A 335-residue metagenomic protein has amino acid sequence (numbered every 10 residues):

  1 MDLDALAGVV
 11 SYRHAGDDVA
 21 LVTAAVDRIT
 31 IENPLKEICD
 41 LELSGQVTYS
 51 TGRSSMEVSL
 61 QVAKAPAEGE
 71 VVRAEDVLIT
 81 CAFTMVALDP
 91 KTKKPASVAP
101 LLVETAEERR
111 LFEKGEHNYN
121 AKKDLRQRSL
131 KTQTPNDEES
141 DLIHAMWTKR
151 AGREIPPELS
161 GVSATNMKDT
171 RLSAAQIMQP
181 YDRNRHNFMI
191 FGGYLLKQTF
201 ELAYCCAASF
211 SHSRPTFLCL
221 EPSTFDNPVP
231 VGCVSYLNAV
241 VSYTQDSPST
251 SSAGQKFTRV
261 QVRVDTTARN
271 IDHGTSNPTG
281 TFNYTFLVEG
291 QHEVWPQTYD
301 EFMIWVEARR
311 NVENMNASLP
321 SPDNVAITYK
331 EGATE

Functional and structural regions predicted by a protein language model:
L3: Catalytic core of tubulin tyrosine ligase-like
L6-E57, V71, D76-C81, A203-R263 (+1 more regions): Hydrophobic beta-strand-centered segment that forms part of the acyl-chain substrate-binding groove
T30, A82-T84, A175-Q179, T224 (+1 more regions): Generic structural detector for well-ordered beta-strands
K36-D40, T48-P135, S242-E335: HotDog/MaoC-like acyl-thioester-processing domains
G45, T92-K93, N187-F188: Short low-polarity hydrophobic stretches
L101-L195, C205, A317-E335: Catalytic strand-loop segment that frames the active site of acyl-thioester-processing enzymes
T199: Active-site-proximal betaalpha loop/short-helix elements that scaffold phosphoryl/nucleotidyl transfer chemistry
